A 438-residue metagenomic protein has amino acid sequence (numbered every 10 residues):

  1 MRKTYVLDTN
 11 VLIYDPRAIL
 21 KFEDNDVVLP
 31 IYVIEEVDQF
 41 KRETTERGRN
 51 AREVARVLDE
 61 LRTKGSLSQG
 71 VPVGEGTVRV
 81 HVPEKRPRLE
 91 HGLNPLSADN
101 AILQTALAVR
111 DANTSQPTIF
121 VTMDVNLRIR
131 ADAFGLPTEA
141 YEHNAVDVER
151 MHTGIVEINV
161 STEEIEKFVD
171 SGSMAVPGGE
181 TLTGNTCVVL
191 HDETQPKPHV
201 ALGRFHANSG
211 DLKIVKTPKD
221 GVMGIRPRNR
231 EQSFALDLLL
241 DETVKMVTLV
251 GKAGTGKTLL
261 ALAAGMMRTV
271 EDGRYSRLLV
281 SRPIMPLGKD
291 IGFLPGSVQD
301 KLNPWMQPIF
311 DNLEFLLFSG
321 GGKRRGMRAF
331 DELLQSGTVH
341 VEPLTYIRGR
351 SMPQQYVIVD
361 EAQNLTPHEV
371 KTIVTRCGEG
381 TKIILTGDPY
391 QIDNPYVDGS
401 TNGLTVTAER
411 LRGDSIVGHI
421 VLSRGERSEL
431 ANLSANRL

Functional and structural regions predicted by a protein language model:
R2-T4, S276, S336-V339, P353-Y356 (+1 more regions): Loop/turn-to-beta-strand initiation segments
K3-I119, V125-V222: Active-site-proximal, substrate-binding regions of enzyme catalytic domains and RNA-binding/basic surfaces
Y14-P16, Q335-I358, A362-T372: Conserved RecA-like ASCE ATPase "motif II neighborhood" in helicase/translocase motors
Q39-Q69, I309, T405-L438: Conserved coupling/interface region of RecA-like P-loop/ASCE motor cores
G224-T243: N-terminal pre-P-loop "Q-motif" helix
E242-T248, Q354: Pre-Walker A (Motif I) flank of P-loop NTPase domains
L249-G251, A261: Hydrophobic anchor at the beta1->P-loop junction of P-loop NTPases
L259-A329, N394-S415: Conserved P-loop
